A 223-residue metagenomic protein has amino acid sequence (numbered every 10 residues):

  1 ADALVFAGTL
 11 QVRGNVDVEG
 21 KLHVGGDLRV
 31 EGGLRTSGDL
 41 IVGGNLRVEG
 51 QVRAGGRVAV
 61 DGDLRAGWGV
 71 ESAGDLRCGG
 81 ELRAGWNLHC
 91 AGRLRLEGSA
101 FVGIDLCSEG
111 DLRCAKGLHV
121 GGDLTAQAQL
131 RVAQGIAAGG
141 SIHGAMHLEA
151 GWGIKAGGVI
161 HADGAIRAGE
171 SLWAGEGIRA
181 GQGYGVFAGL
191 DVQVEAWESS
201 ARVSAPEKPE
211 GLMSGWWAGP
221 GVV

Functional and structural regions predicted by a protein language model:
A1-V223: Intrinsically disordered, low-complexity terminal regions
